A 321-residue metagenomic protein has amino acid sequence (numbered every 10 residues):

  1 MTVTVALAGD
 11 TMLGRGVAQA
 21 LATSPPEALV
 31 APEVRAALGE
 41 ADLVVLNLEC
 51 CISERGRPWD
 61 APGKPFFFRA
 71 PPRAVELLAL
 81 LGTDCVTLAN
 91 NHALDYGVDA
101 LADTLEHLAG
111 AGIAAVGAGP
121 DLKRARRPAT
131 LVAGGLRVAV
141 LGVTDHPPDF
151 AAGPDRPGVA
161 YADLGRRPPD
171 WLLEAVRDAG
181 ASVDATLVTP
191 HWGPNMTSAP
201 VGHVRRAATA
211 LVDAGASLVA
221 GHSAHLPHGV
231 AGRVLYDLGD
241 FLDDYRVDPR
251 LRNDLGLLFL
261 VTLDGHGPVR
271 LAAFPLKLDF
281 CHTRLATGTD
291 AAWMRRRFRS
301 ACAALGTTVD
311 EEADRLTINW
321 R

Functional and structural regions predicted by a protein language model:
M1-R321: Acidic, metal/ion-coordinating pockets
